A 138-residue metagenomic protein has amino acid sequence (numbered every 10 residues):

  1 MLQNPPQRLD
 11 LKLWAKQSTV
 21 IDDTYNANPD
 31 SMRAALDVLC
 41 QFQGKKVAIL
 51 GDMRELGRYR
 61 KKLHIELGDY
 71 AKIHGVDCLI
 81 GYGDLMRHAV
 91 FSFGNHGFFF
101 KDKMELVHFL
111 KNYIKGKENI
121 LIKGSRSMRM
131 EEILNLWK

Functional and structural regions predicted by a protein language model:
M1-K138: ATP-dependent carboxylate-amine ligase
